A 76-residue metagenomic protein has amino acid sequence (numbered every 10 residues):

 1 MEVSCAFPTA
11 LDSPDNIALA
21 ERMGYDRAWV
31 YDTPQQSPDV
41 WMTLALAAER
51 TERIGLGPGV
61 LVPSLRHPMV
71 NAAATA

Functional and structural regions predicted by a protein language model:
M1-V60: N-terminal beta1-alpha1-beta2 module of alpha/beta enzyme domains
S64-A76: Glycine-rich anion/phosphate-binding loops
